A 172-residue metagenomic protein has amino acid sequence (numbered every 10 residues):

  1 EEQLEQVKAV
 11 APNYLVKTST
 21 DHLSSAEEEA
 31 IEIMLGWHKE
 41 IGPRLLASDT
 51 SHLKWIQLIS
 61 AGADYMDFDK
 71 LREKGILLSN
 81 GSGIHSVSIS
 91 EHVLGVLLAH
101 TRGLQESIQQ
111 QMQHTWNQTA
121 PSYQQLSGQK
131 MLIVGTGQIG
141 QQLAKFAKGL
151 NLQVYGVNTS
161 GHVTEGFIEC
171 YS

Functional and structural regions predicted by a protein language model:
E1-L77: An N-terminal-biased, well-structured beta-alpha scaffold segment characteristic of Rossmann-like dinucleotide-binding
N13-T20, G36-K39, Q110-T119, G166-S172: Short gly/ser/thr-rich secondary-structure transition/capping motifs
A26-E28, Y65-D69, S88-H92, E165-I168: Short, charged, surface-exposed secondary-structure boundary motifs
M34, I56, L71, V93 (+2 more regions): Generic structural signal for small/hydrophobic residues in well-ordered secondary structure, especially within
I76, G81-K130, G156-T159: Phosphate-binding beta-alpha-beta segment of Rossmann-like dinucleotide-binding domains, i.e., the NAD(P)
P121-S172: Rossmann-like dinucleotide/phosphate-binding beta-alpha-beta segment
